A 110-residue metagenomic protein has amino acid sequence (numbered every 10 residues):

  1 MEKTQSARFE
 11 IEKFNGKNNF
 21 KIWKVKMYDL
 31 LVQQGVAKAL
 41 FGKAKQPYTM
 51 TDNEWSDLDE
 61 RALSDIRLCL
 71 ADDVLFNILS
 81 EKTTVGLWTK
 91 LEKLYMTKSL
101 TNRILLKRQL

Functional and structural regions predicted by a protein language model:
M1-L110: N-terminal Lys/Arg-enriched interaction segments
